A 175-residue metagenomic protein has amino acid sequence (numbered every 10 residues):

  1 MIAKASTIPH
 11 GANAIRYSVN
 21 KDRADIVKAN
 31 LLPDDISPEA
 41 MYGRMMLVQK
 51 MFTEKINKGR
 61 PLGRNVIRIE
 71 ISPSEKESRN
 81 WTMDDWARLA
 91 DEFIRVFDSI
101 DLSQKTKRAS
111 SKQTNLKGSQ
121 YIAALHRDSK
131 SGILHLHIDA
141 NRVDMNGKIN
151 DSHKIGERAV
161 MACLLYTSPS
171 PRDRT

Functional and structural regions predicted by a protein language model:
M1-S168, R172: N-terminal nicking endonuclease/strand-transfer module with a His-rich metal-binding environment and a catalytic Tyr
